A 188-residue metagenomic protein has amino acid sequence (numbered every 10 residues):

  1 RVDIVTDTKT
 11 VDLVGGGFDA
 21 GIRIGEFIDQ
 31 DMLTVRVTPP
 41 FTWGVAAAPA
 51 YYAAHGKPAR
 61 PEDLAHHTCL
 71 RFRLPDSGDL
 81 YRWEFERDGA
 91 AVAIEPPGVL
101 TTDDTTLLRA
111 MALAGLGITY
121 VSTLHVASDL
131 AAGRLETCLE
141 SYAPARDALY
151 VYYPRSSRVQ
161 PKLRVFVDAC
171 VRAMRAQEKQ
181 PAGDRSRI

Functional and structural regions predicted by a protein language model:
R1-L33, P39, G183-I188: Central regulatory/effector-binding core of bacterial HTH transcription factors
V2-T6, R71, A93-D104: Short beta-strand-to-loop elements that line the ligand-binding cleft of bilobed periplasmic-binding protein-like
T8, I24-F27, A47-P49, V121-L124: Beta->alpha turn/N-cap motifs
D31-T42, A46-F72, D88: Flexible hinge/capping segments at coil-to-helix
V35-T38, A132-P144: Short beta-strand->loop
D63, Y81-E95, D129: Ligand-binding cleft/hinge of the Venus flytrap
R109-R134: A ligand-binding cleft/hinge motif common to bilobed small-molecule-binding domains
T123-A132, Y142-I188: C-terminal effector-binding regulatory domain of bacterial HTH transcription factors
